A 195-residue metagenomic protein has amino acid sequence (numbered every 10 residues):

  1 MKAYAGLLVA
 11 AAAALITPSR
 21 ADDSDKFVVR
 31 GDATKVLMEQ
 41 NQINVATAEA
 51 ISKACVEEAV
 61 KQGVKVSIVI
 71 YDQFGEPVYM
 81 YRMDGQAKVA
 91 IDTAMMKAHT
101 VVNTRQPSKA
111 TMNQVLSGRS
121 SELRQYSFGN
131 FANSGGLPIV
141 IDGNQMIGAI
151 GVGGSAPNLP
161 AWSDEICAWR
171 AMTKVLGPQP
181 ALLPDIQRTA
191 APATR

Functional and structural regions predicted by a protein language model:
M1-Y4: Positively charged n-region of N-terminal signal peptides that target proteins for export
G6-L15: Bacterial N-terminal signal peptides
T17-A21: Sec/Tat signal peptide C-region and signal peptidase I cleavage site
D22-R195: Flexible, solvent-exposed loop/hinge segments and secondary-structure transition points
